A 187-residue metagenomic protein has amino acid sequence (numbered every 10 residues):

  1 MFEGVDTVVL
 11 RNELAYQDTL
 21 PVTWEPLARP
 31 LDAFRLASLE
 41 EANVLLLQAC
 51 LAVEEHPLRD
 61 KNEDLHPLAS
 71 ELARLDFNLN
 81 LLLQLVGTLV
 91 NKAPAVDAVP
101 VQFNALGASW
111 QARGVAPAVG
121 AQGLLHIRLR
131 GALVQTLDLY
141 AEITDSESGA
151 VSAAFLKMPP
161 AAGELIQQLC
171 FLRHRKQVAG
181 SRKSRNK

Functional and structural regions predicted by a protein language model:
M1-K187: Structured alpha-helical
